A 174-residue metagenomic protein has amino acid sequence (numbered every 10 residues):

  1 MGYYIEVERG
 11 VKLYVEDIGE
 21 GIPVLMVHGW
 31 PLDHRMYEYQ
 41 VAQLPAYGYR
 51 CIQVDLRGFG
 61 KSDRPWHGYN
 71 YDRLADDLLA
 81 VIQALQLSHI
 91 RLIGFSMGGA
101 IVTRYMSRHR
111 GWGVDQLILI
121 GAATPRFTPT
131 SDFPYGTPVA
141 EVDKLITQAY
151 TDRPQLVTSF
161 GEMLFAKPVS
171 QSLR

Functional and structural regions predicted by a protein language model:
M1-Y4: An N-terminal hydrophobic leader/cap segment in hydrolases
V7-H67, V81: Conserved HGGG/HGGXW glycine-rich cap/lid loop of the alpha/beta-hydrolase fold
G10, G19-G21, Q86-H89, G111: Active-site acidic short loop of glycosyltransferases
V24, A75, G99, V142-D143 (+2 more regions): A general structural signal for well-ordered alpha-helical segments in protein cores
E38, L79, T103-S107: Short, hydrophobic alpha-helix immediately C-terminal to the catalytic nucleophile
D72-I90: Conserved acidic catalytic loop of the alpha/beta-hydrolase fold
S88-T130: Conserved hydrolase catalytic core segment
P125-T137, T147-R174: Conserved alpha/beta-hydrolase catalytic His-Asp/Glu region
